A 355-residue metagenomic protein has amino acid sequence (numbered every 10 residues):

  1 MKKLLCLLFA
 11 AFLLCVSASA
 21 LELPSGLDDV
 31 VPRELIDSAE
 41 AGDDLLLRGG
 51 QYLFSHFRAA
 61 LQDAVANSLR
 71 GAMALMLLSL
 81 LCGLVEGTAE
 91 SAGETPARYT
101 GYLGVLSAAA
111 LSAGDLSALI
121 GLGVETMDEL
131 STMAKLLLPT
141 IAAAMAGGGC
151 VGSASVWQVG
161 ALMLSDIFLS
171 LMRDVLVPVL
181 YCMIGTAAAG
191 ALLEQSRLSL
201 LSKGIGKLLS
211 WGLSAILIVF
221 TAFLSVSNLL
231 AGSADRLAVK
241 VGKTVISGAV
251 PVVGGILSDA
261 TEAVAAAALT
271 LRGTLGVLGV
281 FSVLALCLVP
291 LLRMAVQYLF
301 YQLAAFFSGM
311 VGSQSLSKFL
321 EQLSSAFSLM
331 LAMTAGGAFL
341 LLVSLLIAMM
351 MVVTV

Functional and structural regions predicted by a protein language model:
M1-Y102, G114-E125, E129-A134, G149-L162 (+6 more regions): Gly/Ser-rich, low-complexity
L80-V85, L119, G152-W157, L180-L198 (+1 more regions): Juxtamembrane interface elements at the cytosolic ends of transmembrane helices in multi-pass membrane proteins
L106-D115, A134-G152, L171-M183, A188: Mid-bilayer segments of alpha-helical transmembrane spans in multi-pass integral membrane proteins that mediate
A161-A222: Loop-centered beta-sheet repeat module
V175, G212, I216, L271 (+3 more regions): Hydrophobic transmembrane alpha-helical segments of multi-pass transport and channel proteins
I205, V311-A332: Interfacial loop-to-transmembrane junctions
G273-Q314: Helical hairpin unit composed of two closely spaced alpha helices linked by a short loop
